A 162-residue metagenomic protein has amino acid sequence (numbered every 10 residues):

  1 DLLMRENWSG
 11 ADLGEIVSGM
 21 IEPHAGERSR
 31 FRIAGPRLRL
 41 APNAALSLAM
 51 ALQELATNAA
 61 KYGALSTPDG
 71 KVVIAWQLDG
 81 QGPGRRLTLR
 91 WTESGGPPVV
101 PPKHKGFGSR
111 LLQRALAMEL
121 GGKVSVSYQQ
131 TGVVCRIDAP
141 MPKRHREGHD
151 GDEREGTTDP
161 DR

Functional and structural regions predicted by a protein language model:
D1-L2, N7-G26, A75-Q77: Short beta-to-alpha transition helix within the HATPase_c
A25-K71, K103: Conserved short strand/loop->alpha-helix "switch" segment adjacent to the catalytic nucleotide/phosphoryl-transfer site
L65-T67, V126-G132, P140: A short beta-strand-to-loop micro-motif at the C-terminal edge of the catalytic HATPase_c
D69-G84, T92: Short beta-strand/loop element within the Bergerat-fold HATPase_c
D79, S94-G96, A139-H145: Two-component histidine kinase transmitter core
R86, P97, Q129-R136: Glycine-rich nucleotide-binding loop
R86, P98-S125, G156: ATP phosphate-binding glycine-rich loop and adjacent ATP-lid/helix-beta elements within ATP-binding kinase/ATPase
I137-R162: C-terminal end segment of the histidine kinase catalytic
